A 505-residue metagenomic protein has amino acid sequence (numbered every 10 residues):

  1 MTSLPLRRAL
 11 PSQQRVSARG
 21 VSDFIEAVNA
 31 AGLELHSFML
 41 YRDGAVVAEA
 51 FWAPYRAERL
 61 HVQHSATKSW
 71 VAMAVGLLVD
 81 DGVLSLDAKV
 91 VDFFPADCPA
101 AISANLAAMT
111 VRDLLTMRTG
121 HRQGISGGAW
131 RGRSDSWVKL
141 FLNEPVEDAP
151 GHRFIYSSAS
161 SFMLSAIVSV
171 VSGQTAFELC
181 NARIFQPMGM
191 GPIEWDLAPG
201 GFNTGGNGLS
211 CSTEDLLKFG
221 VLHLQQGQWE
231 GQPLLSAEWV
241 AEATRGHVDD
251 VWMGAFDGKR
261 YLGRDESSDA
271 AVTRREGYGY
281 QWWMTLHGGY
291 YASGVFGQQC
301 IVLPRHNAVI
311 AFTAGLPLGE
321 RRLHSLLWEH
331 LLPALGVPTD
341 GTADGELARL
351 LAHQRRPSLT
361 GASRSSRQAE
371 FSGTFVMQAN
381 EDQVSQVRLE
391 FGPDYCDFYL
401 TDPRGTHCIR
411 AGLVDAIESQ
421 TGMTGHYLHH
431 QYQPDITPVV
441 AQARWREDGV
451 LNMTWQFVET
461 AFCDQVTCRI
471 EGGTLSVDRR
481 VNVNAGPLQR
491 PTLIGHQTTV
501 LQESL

Functional and structural regions predicted by a protein language model:
G20-R56, L86, N307-A311: A short, well-structured edge-of-sheet supersecondary motif
G44, H61-D87, L114, L164-V168 (+1 more regions): Active-site SXXK
V62, D81-T119, N143, S172-N207 (+1 more regions): Active-site helix/loop module of the DD-peptidase/beta-lactamase fold, centered on the serine-lysine SxxK catalytic
Q123-I155, S160-L197: A small/polar active-site loop signature that marks catalytic segments
S160-I167, N207-Q228, V240, T244 (+2 more regions): Active-site-proximal alpha-helical segments within enzyme catalytic domains
E242-I310: Active-site Gly/Thr loop motif
G294-S358: Structured C-terminal helix/loop/strand segments within mature extracytoplasmic catalytic/sensor domains
A343-L505: Peripheral terminal and inter-domain segments
